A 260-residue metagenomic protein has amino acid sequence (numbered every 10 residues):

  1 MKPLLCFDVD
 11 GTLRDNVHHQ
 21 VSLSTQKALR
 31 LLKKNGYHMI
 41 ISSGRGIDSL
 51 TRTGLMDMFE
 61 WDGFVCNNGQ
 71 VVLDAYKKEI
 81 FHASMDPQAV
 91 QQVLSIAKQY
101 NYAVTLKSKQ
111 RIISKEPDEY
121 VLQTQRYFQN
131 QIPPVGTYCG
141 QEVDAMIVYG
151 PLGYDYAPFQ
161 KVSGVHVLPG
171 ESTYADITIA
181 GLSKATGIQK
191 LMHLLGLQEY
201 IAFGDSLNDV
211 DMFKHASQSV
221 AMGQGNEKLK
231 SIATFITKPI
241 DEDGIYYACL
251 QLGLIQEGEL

Functional and structural regions predicted by a protein language model:
M1-L4, S22, I177-L260: Mg2+-dependent phosphoryl-transfer enzymes with acidic/Ser/Thr/Gly-rich catalytic loops
P3-H18, F213: Asp-based phosphoryl-transfer active-site loop
N16-V17, L50-T53, A75-Y76, E116 (+4 more regions): Short glycine-/acidic-enriched loop or helix-start segments at secondary-structure transitions that form or flank
Q20-Y120: Active-site phosphate-binding/coordination module
D57-E60, N68, K161-G164, H215-A216 (+1 more regions): Short, structured coil segments at secondary-structure junctions
M58-E60, F81-S84, Y120-Q125, T186 (+2 more regions): Short, hinge-like loop/turn segments at secondary-structure boundaries
W61-N67, H82-A83, T124-R126, V167-G170 (+2 more regions): Short hydrophobic/aromatic-enriched beta-strand-loop microsegments
Y100-H215, Q224: Conserved acidic, metal-coordinating active-site core of Asp-based, Mg2+-dependent phosphoryl-transfer enzymes
